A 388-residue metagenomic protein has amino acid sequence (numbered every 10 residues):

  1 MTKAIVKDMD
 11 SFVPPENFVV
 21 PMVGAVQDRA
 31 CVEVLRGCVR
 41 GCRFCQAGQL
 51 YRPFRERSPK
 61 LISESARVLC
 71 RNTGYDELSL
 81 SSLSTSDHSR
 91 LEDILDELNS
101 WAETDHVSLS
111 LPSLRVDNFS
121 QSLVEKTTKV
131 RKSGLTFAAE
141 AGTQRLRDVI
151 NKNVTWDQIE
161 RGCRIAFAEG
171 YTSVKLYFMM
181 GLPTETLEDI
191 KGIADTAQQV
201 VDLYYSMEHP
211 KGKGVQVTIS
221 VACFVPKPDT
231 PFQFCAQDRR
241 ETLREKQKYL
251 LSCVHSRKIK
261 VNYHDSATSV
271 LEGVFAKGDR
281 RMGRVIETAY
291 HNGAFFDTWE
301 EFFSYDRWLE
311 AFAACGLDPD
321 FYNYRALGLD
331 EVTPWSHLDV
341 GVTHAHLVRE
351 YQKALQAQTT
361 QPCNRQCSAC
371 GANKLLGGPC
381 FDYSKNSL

Functional and structural regions predicted by a protein language model:
M1-A4, F54-S58, Y75, T85 (+8 more regions): Terminal amphipathic helices with adjacent charged low-complexity linkers/tails
M1-C31, V107, G341-A354, F381-S387: N-terminal [4Fe-4S]-dependent radical SAM core
K7, H255-L388: Radical SAM enzyme core and accessory elements
F12, G37-C38, C42-C45, I62 (+5 more regions): Conserved structural-core and active-site-/substrate-pathway-adjacent residues in large, well-folded domains of enzymes
F18-F44, C70, L111-P112, G134 (+1 more regions): N-terminal pre-triad scaffold of radical SAM enzymes
G24-K60, A369-S384: Canonical Radical SAM [4Fe-4S] cluster-binding loop centered on the CxxxCxxC motif and its immediate flanking residues
R40, S89-R90, F119-L123, R145-I150 (+6 more regions): Flexible glycine/acidic-rich beta-alpha junction loops that bind and position SAM and/or redox cofactors in anaerobic
R67-A222, P226: Conserved SAM/AdoMet-binding glycine-rich loop
